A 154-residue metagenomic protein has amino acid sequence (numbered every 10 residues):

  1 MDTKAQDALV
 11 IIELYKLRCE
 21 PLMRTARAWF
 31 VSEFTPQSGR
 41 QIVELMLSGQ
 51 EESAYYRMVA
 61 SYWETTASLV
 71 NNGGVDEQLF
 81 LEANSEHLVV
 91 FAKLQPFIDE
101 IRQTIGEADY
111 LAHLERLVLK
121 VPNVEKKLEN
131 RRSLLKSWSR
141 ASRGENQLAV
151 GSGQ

Functional and structural regions predicted by a protein language model:
M1-G153: Acidic, Ser/Pro/Thr-rich low-complexity regulatory regions and the short amphipathic helical interaction modules they
